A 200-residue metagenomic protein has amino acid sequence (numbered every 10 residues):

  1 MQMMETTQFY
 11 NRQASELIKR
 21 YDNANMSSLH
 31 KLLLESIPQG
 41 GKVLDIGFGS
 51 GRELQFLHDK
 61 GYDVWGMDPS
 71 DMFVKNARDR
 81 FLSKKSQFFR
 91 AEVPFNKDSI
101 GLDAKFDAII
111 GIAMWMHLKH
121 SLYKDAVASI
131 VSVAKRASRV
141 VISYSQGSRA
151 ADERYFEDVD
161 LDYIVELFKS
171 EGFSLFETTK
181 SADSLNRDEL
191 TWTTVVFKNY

Functional and structural regions predicted by a protein language model:
M1-G40, L44, G49-G101, L118-D125 (+2 more regions): Class I (Rossmann-like) S-adenosyl-L-methionine-dependent methyltransferase catalytic domain, capturing the SAM-binding
A104: Structured loop/turn residues at beta-strand edges in well-structured enzyme cores
D107: Conserved acidic residues
I110: A conserved beta-strand element that flanks and buttresses the S-adenosyl-L-methionine
A113-M114: Short catalytic micro-motifs in class I SAM-dependent methyltransferases
V133: Short, conserved loop/helix-junction motifs that constitute active-site signature segments in enzyme catalytic cores
